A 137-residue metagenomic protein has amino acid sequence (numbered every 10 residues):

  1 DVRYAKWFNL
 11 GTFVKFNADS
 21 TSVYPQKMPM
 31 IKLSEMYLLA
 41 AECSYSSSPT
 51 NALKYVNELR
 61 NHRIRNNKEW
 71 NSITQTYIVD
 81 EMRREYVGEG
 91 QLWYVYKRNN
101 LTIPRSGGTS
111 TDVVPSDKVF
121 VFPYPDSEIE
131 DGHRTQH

Functional and structural regions predicted by a protein language model:
V2-H137: Acidic/polar-rich alpha-helix caps and helix-coil junctions
